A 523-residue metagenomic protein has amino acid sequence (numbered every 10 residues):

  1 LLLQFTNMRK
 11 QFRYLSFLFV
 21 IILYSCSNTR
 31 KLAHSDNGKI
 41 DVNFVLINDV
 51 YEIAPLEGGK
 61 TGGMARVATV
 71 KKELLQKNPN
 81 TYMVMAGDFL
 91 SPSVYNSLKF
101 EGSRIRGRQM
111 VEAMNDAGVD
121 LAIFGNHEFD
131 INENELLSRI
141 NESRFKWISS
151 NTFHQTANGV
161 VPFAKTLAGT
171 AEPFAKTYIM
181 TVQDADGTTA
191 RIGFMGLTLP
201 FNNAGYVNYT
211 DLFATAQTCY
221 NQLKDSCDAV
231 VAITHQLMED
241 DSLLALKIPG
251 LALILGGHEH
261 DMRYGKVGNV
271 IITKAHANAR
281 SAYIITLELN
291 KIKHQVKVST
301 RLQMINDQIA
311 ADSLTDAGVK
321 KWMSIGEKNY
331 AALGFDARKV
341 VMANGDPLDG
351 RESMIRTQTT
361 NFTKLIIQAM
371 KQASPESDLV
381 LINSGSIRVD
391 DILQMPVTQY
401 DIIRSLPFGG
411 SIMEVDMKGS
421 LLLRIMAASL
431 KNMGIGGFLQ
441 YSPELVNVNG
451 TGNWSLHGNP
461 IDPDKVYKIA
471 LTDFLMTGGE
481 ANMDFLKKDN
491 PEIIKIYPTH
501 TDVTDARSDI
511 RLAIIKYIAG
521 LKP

Functional and structural regions predicted by a protein language model:
L1-L3: Leucine-biased recognition of intrinsically disordered, low-complexity hydrophobic segments
T6-L15: Bacterial N-terminal signal peptides that target proteins for export
L23-S25: C-terminal motif of bacterial Sec signal peptides marking the signal peptidase cleavage site
S27-I309, T315, T357-A369, V380 (+4 more regions): Acidic, metal/ion-coordinating pockets
L32-D41, E52-P55, A68-K72, Q76 (+3 more regions): Catalytic centers of hydrolytic enzymes
